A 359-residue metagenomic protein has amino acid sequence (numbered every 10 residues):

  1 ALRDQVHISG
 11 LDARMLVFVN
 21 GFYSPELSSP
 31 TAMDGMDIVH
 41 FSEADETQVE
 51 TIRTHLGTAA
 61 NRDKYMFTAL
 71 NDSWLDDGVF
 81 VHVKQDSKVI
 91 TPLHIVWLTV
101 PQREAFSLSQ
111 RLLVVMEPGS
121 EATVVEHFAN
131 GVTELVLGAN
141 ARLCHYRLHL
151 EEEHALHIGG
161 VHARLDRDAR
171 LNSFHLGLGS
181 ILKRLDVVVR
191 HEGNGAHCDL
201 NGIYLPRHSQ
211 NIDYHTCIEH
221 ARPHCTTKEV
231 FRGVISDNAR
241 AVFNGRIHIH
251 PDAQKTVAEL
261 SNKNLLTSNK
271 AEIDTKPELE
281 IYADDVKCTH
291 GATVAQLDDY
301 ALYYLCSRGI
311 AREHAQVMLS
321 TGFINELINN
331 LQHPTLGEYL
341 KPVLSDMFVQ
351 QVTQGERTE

Functional and structural regions predicted by a protein language model:
A1-F22: Short, Gly/Pro- and small/polar-rich lid/capping loops
F18, P25-E26, P30-I310, I324 (+1 more regions): Conserved beta-strand/loop scaffold segments within soluble protein domains that form the structured core and edges
